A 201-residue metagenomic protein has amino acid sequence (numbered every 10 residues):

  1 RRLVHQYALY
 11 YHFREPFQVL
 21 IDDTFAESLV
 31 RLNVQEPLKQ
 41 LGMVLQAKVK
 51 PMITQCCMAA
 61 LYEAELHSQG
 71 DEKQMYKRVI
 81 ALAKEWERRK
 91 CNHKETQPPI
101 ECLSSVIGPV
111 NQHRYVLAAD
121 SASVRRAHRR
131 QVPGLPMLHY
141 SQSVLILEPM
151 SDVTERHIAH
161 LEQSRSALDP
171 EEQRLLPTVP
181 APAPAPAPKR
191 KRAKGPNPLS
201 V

Functional and structural regions predicted by a protein language model:
R1-L82: Domain-level signal for Mg2+-assisted phosphodiester chemistry and nucleotide/NA-binding surfaces in nucleic-acid
C56-V201: Nuclease catalytic cores that cleave nucleic-acid phosphodiester bonds, predominantly acidic two-metal-ion
